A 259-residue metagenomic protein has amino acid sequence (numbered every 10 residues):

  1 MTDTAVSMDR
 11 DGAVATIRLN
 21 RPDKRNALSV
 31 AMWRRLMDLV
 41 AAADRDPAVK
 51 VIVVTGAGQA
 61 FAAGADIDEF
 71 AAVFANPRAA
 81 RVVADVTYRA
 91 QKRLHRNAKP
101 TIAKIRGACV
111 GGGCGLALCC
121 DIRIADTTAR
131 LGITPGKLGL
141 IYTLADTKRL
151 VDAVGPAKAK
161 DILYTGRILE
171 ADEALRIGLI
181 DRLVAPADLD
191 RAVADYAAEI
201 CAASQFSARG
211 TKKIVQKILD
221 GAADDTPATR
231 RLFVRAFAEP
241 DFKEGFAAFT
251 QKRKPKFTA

Functional and structural regions predicted by a protein language model:
M1-A57, K92: Conserved CoA-thioester-binding segment of acyl-CoA-metabolizing enzymes
P22, I124-A129, I180-P227, V234-R235 (+1 more regions): C-terminal long alpha-helix characteristic of the crotonase
G56-R93, G139, G221: Glycine- (often His-adjacent) and acidic-residue-rich active-site loop that binds/positions the CoA thioester
A90-R96, K104, V110-L163, I177 (+2 more regions): CoA-thioester-processing core
I122, D161, T165-R167, E173 (+2 more regions): Well-ordered beta-strand positions
